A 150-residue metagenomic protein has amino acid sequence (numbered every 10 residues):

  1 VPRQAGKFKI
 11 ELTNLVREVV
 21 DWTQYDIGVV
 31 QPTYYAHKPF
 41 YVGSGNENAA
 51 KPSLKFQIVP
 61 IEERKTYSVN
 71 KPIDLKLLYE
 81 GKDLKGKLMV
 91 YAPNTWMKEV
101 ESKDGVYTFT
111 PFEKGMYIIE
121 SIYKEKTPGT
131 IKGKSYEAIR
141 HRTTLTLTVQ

Functional and structural regions predicted by a protein language model:
V1-Q150: N-terminal soluble domains immediately following signal/targeting peptides that reside in extracytoplasmic
